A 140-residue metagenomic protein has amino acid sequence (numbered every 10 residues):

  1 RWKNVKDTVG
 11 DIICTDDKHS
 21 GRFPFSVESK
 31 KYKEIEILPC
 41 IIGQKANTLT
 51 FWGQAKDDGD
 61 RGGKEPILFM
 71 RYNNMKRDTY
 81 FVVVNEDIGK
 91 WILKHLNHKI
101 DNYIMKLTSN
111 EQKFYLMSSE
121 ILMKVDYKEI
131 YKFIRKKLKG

Functional and structural regions predicted by a protein language model:
R1-G140: Catalytic phosphate/metal-binding cores of nucleic-acid and nucleotide-processing enzymes, i.e., regions that mediate
